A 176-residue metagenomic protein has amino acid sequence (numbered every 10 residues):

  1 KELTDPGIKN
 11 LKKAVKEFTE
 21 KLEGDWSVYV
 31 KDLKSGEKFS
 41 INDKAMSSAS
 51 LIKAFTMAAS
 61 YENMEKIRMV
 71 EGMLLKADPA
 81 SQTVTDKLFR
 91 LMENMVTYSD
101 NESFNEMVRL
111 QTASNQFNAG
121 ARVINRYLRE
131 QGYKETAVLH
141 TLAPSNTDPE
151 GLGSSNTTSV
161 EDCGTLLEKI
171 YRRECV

Functional and structural regions predicted by a protein language model:
K1-A45: Beta-lactamase-like hydrolase cores
K16, E20-E23, M57-M69, V96-N101 (+4 more regions): Sec-exported extracytoplasmic/periplasmic mature domains
W26-K31, M69-A80, S103-L110, E135-L142 (+1 more regions): Surface-exposed patches in mature extracellular/periplasmic domains of secreted proteins
K31-S35, K44-M46, E62-N63, D100 (+1 more regions): Solvent-exposed coil/turn segments that connect beta secondary-structure elements in extracytoplasmic/periplasmic
G36, M46-K76, M95: Active-site SXXK
N42-S47, A80-V84, P144-T157: A glycine-rich, coil/turn loop motif that links secondary-structure elements
M69-I124: Conserved catalytic neighborhood of penicillin-recognizing serine enzymes
F104-R173: Mid-domain, small-residue-enriched loop/turn segments at the edges of structured enzyme/sensor domains
